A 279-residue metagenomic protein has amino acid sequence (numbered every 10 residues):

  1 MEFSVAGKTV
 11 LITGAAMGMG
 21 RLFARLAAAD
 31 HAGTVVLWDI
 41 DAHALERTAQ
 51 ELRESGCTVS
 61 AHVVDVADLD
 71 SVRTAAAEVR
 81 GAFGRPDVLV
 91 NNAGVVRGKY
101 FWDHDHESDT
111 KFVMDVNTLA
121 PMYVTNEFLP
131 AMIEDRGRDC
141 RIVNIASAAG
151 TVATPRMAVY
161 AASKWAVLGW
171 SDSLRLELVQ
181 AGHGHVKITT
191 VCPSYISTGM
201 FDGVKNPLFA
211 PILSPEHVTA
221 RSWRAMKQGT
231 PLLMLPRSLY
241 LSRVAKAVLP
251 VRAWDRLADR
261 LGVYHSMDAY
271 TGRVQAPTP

Functional and structural regions predicted by a protein language model:
E2-V35: Canonical Rossmann dinucleotide-binding motif of NAD(H)/NADP(H)-dependent dehydrogenases/reductases, specifically
H31-T48: Conserved glycine-rich Rossmann-like NAD(P)H-binding loop of the short-chain dehydrogenase/reductase
A42-H43, V63-T74, E107: The beta1-alpha1 cofactor-binding region of Rossmann-like NAD(H)/NADP(H)-dependent oxidoreductases
R73, V96-K111, E134, R156: Conserved mid-core segment of classical short-chain dehydrogenase/reductases
T125, S163: Active-site helix of classical SDR
S147: Residue(s) in the substrate-gating loop at a strand-loop-helix junction that position the organic substrate next
T190, P207-R243: C-terminal helical subdomain
